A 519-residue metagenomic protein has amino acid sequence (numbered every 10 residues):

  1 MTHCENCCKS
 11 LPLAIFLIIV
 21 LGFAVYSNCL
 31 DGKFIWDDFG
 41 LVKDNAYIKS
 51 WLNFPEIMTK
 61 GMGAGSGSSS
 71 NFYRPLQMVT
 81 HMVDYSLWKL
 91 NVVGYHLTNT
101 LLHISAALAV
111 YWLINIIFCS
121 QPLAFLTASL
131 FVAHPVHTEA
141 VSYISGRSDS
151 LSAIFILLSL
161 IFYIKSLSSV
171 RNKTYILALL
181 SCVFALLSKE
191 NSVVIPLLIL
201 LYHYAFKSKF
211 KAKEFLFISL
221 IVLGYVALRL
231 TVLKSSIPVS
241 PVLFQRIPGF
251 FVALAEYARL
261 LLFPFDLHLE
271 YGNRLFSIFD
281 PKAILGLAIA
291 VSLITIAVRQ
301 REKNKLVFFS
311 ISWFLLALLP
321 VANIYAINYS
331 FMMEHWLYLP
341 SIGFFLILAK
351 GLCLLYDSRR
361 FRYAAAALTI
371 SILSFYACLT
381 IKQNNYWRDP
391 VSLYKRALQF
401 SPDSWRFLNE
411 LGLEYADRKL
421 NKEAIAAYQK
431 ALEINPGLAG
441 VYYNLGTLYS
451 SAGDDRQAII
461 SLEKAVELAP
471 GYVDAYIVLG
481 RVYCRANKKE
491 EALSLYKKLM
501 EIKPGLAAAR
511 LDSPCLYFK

Functional and structural regions predicted by a protein language model:
T2-T447, S451, E467, Y472-D474 (+1 more regions): Polytopic membrane enzymes that build or remodel cell-surface glycoconjugates and lipids
N6-S10, R485-A486, Y517: Residue-level detector of bioactive/disordered segments in secreted/extracellular proteins and virion assembly
D417, S451, R485-A486, K519: Register position in tetratricopeptide repeats
A439-V441, S461, A486, S494-L495 (+1 more regions): Low-complexity, intrinsically disordered tandem-repeat tracts enriched in small residues
E463, E467-I477, R481-A486, E490-S494: Ankyrin-repeat and related helical/solenoid repeat scaffolds used for protein-protein interactions
L493, E501-K519: Terminal, low-structured helical/coil segments at or just beyond the last alpha-helical repeat
